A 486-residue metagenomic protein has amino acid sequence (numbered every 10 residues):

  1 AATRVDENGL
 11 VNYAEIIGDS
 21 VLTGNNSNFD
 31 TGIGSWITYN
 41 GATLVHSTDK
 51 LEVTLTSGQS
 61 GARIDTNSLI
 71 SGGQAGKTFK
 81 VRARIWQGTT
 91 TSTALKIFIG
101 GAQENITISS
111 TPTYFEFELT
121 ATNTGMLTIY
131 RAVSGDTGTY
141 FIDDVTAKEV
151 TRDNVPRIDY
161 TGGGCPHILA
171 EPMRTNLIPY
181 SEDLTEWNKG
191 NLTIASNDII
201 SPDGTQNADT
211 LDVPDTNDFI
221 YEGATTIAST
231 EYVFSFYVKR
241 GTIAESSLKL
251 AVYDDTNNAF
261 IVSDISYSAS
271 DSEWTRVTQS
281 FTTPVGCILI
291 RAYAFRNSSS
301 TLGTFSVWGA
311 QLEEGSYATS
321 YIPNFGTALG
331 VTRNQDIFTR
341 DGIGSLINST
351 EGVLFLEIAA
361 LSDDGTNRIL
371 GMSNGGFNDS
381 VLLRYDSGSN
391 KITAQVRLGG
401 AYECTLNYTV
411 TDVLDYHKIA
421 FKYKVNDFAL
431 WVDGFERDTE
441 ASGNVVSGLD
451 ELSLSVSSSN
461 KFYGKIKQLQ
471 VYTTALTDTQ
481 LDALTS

Functional and structural regions predicted by a protein language model:
A1, G138-T151, L184, G303-A318 (+2 more regions): Extracellular, beta-strand-rich glycan-interacting domains
A1-G41, D143-D144, K148-N191, A310 (+3 more regions): Extracellular carbohydrate-recognition regions
T43-S60, D198-D218: Short carbohydrate-recognition loop motifs
A62-S71, Q103-I108, F219-I227, N258-A269 (+1 more regions): Short, aromatic/His-centered strand-loop micro-motif at the edge of beta-sheets
G88-S92, R174-S181, N188-N191, I227-S229 (+3 more regions): Extracellular glycan-recognition modules
E104-S110, L119, D264-Y267, F281 (+1 more regions): Short, solvent-exposed beta-strand-to-loop segments that form ligand-recognition rims of beta-rich domains
F115-L119, F234, V277-F281, L414-V432: Short tryptophan-centered beta-strand motifs in secreted/extracellular beta-sheet-rich domains of glycan-recognition
T122-M126, L289, T304, E440-K465: Flexible glycan-contacting loops in extracellular carbohydrate-active proteins
